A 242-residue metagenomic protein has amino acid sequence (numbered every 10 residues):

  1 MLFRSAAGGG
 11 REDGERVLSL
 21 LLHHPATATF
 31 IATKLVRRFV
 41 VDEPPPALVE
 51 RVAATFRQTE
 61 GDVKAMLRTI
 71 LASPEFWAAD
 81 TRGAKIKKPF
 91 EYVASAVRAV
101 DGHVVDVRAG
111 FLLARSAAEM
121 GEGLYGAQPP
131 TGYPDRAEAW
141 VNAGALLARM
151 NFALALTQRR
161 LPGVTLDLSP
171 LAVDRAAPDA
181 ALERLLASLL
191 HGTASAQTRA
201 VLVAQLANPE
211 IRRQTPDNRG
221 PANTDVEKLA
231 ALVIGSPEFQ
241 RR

Functional and structural regions predicted by a protein language model:
M1-L2: Short, small-residue-biased leader/transition segments that mark boundaries at the very start of proteins
S5-R11: Active-site-adjacent bridging/hinge elements
R16: Cysteine-dependent hydrolase recognition
S19-H23: Cationic, histidine-enriched alpha-helical/coil surfaces that engage anionic ligands
H24, A28, A32-T59, R68-R242: Flexible, low-complexity segments enriched for small/polar residues
